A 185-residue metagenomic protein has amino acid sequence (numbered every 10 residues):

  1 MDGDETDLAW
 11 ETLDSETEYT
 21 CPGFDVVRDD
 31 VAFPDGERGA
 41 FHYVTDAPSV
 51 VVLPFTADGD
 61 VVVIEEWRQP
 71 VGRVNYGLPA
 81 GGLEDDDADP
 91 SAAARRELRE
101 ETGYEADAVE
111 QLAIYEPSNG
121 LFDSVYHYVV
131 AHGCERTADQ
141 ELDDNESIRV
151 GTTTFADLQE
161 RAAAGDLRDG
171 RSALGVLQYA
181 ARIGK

Functional and structural regions predicted by a protein language model:
D2-W10, V74, N119-D123, H127 (+2 more regions): Nudix hydrolase/Nudix homology domain
W10-V51, A57, E66: Acidic, metal-coordinating catalytic segment for phosphate/diphosphate chemistry, firing primarily on the Nudix
T17-P22, E116-Y126: Acidic pyrophosphate-coordinating catalytic loop
V26-R28, A40, I64, L78 (+2 more regions): Hydrophobic residues on conserved beta-strands that form the core of alpha/beta folds
R28-D30, P54, V130-H132, T154: Short, well-ordered beta-strand micro-motif
P70-Y76: A conserved beta-turn-beta hairpin within the catalytic core of GNAT-like acetyltransferases that forms part
L78-L112, V129, N145, T154: The catalytic Nudix box helix
